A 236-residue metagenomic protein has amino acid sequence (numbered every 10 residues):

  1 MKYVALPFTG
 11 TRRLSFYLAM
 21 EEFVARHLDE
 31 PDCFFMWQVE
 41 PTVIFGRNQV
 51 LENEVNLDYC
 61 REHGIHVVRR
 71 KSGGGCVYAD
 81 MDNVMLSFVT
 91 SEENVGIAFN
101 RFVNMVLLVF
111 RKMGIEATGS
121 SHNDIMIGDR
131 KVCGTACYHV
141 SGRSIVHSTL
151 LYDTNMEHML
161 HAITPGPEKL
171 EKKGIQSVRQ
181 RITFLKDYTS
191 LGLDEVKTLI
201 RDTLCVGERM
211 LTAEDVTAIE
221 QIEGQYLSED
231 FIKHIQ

Functional and structural regions predicted by a protein language model:
M1-E54, C137, A162, R179-Q236: Active-site loop/lid in soluble adenylation, ligation, and acyl-transfer enzymes
P7-F8, Q38, R47, R69-K71 (+2 more regions): Pocket-edge structural micro-motifs
E30-C33, V39-P41, E62-I65, M81-N83 (+2 more regions): Short coil/turn connectors at secondary-structure junctions
F34-Q38, V77, A117-G119: Short beta-strand
R61-F88: A glycine-rich, hydrophobic loop/mini-helix early in the fold
M81-I200, E220-Q236: Catalytic beta-strand/loop module used to bind and position nucleotide/cofactor moieties in cofactor-attachment
